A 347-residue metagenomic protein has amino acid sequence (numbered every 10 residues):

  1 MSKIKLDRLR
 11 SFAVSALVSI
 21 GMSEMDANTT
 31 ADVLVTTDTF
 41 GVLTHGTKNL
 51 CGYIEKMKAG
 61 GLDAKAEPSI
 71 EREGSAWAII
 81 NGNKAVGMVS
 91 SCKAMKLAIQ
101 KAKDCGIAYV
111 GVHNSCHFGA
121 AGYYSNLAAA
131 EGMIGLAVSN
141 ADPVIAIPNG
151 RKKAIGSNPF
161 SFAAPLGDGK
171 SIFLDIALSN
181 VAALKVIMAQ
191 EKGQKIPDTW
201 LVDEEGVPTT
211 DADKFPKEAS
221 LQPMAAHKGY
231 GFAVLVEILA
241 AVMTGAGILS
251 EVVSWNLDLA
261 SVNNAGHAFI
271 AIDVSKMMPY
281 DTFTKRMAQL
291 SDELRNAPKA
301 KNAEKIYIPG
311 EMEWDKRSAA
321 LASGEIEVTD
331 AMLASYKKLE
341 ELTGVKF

Functional and structural regions predicted by a protein language model:
M1-I4, S11-T30, V35, L43-A64 (+3 more regions): Acidic, glycine/proline-rich low-complexity segments that act as flexible tails and inter-domain linkers
K3-L9, S250-F347: Catalytic-core signal marking the mid-to-C-terminal active-site face
T30, L34, A128, F162 (+2 more regions): Buried hydrophobic positions in well-ordered alpha/beta secondary-structure cores of metabolic enzymes
H45-I99: Active-site cofactor/substrate anionic-group-binding motifs, chiefly glycine- and Lys/Arg-rich phosphate-binding loops
I70-W77, N81, C92-A108, V202-S220: Residues forming anionic-ligand binding surfaces in small-molecule and nucleic-acid pockets of primarily soluble enzymes
A78-G167: A generic, well-ordered mixed alpha/beta core segment in the N-terminal half of proteins
I145-K214: Phosphate/diphosphate-binding glycine-rich loops and adjacent basic-rich segments that engage nucleotide
Q194-S250, W255-L257: Secondary-shell segments that build the walls of catalytic and ion/ligand-binding clefts
